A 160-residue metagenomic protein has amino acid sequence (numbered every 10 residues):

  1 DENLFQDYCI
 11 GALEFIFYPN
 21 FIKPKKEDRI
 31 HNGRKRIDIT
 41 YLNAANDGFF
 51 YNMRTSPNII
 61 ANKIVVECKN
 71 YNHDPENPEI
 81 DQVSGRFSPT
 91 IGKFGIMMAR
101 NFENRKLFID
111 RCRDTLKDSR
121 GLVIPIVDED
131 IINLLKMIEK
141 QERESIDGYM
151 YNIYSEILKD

Functional and structural regions predicted by a protein language model:
D1-D160: Catalytic core segments in nucleotide and nucleic-acid processing enzymes
